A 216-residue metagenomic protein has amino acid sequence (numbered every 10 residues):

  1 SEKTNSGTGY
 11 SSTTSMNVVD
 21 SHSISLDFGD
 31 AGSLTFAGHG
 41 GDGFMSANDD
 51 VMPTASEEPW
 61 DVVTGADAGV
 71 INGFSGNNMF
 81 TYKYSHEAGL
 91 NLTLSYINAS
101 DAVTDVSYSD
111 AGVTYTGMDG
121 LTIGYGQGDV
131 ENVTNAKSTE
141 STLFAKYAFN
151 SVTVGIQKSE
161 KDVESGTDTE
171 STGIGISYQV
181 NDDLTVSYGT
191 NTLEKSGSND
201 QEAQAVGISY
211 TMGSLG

Functional and structural regions predicted by a protein language model:
S1-G216: Outer-membrane beta-barrel proteins
